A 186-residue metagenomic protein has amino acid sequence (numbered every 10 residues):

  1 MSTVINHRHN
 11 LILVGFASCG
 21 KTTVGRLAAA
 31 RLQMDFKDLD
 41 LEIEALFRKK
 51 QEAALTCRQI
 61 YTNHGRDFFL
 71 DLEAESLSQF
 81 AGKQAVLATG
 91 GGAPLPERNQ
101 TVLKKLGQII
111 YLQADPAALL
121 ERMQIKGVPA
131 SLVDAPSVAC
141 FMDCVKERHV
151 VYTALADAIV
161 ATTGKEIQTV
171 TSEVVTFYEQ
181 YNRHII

Functional and structural regions predicted by a protein language model:
S2-H7, R31, K146-I186: NTP-dependent small-molecule kinase module
L13: Hydrophobic anchor at the beta1->P-loop junction of P-loop NTPases
F16: P-loop (Walker A) phosphate-binding loop of NTP-binding proteins
C19: ATP-binding Walker
T22: Walker A/P-loop
L41-A93, E97-T101: ATP-dependent small-molecule kinase phosphotransfer cores that center on conserved nucleotide phosphate-binding segments
K105-H149: A glycine- and Lys/Arg-enriched "phosphate-lid" helix/loop adjacent to the NTP-binding pocket of small-molecule kinases
